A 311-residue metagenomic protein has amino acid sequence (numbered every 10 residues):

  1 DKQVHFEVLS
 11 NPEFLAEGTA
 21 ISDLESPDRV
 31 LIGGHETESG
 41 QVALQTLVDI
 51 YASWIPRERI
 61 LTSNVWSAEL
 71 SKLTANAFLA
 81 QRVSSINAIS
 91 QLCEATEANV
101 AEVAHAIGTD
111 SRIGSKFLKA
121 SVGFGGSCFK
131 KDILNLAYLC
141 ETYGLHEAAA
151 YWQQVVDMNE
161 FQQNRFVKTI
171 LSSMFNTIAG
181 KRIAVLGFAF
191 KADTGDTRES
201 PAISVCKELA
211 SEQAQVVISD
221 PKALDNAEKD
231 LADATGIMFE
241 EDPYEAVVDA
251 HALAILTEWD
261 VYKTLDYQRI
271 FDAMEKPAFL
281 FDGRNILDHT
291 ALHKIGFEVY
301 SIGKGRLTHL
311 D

Functional and structural regions predicted by a protein language model:
D1-D311: Structural/interface elements that position substrates and couple domains in central-metabolism enzymes
